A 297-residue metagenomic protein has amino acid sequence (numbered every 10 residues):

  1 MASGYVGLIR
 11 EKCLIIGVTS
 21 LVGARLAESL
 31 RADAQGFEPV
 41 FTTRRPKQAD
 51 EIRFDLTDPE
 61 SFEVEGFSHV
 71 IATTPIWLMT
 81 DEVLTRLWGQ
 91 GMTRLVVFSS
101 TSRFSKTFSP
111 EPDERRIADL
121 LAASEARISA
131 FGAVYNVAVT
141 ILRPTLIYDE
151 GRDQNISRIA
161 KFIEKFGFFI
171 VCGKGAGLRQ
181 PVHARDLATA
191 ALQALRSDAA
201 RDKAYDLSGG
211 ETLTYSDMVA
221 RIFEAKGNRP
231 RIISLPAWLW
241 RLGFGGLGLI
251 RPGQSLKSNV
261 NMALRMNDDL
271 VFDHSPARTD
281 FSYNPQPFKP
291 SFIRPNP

Functional and structural regions predicted by a protein language model:
C13-A32: N-terminal Rossmann NAD(P)H-binding glycine-rich loop of SDR-like oxidoreductase domains
I16, T42, T73, L95-T101 (+1 more regions): SDR active-site strand-loop-helix element
V40-P46: N-terminal Rossmann-fold cofactor-binding loop
P46-Q90, T101-E111: NAD(P)H-binding glycine-rich loop region in Rossmannoid oxidoreductase-like domains and their noncatalytic homologs
R115-T140: Active-site Tyr-X1-5-Lys
T145-L178, I222: NAD(P)-dependent short-chain dehydrogenase/reductase
D153-R158, C172-L195, D202-K203: Substrate-positioning beta->alpha
S197-L256, H274, T279-P297: Mid/C-terminal beta-alpha module of Rossmann-like enzyme folds, strongest in SDR-family dehydrogenases/epimerases
